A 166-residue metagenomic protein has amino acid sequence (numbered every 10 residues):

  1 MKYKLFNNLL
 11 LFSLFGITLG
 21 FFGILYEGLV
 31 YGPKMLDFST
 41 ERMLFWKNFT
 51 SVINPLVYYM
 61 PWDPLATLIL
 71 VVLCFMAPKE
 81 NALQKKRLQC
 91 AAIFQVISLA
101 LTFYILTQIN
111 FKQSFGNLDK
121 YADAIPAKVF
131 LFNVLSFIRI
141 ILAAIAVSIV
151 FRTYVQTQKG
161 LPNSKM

Functional and structural regions predicted by a protein language model:
K2-T18, V72, M76-I97: Interfacial segments of alpha-helical transmembrane regions
Y3-L65, F111-V129, K165: Interfacial loop at the N-terminal end of multi-pass membrane proteins
I24, L70-A77, T102, V147-T157: Structural signal for membrane-spanning alpha-helices in multi-pass inner-membrane proteins, emphasizing helix cores
W62-L73, I140-V147: Core segments of transmembrane alpha-helices that mediate helix-helix packing or line hydrophobic substrate/ligand
Q89-S114: Hydrophobic alpha-helical transmembrane segments of integral membrane proteins
F111-F151, K159: Alpha-helical transmembrane segments of multi-pass integral membrane proteins, characterized by long hydrophobic
V155-M166: Short, charged juxtamembrane terminal tails flanking transmembrane helices
